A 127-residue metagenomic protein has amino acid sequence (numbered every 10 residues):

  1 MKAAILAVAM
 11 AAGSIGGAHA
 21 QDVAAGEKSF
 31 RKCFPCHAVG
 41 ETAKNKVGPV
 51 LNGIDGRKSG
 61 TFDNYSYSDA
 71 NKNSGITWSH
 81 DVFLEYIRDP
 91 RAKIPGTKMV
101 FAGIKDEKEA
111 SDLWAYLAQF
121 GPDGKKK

Functional and structural regions predicted by a protein language model:
A3, A11-H19: C-terminal segment of classical bacterial N-terminal signal peptides
Q21-S66, K72, I76-T77, R88-T97 (+1 more regions): Periplasmic/extracellular electron-transfer cofactor-ligation site, primarily the c-type cytochrome heme-c attachment
E107-K127: Long, contiguous alpha-helical scaffold regions
